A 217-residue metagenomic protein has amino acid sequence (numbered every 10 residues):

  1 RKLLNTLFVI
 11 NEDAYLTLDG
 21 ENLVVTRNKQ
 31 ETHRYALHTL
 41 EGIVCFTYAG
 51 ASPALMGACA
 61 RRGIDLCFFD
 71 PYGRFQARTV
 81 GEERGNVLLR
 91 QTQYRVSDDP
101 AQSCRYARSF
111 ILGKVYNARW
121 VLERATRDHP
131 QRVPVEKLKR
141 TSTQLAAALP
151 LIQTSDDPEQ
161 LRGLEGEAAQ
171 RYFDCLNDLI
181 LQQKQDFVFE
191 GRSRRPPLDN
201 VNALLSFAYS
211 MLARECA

Functional and structural regions predicted by a protein language model:
R1-L18, N28, R34, L88-A217: Active-site helix-to-loop segments that bind/position phosphate- or nucleotide-bearing substrates and donors across
R1-P71, Q76: Terminal-proximal segments
T39, T47-W120: A surface-exposed, charged beta-strand/loop segment in the N-terminal or early-internal portion of soluble proteins
G42, A49, A54, A60 (+5 more regions): Small-side-chain structural scaffolding
